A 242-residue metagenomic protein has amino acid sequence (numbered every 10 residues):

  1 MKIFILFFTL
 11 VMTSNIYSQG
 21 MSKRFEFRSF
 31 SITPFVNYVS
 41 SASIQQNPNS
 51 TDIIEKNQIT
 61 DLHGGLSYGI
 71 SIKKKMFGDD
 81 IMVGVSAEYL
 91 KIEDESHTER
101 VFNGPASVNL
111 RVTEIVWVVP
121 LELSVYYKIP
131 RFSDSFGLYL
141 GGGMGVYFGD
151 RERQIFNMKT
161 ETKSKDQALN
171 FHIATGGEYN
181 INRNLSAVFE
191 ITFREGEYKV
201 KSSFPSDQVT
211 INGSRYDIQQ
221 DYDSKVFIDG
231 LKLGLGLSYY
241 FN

Functional and structural regions predicted by a protein language model:
S18-K75, K225-N242: Short glycine/proline- and aromatic-enriched beta-strand/turn motifs that initiate or cap beta-hairpins
R28-F30, L62-Y68, I115-L121, F136 (+2 more regions): Residues that define the transmembrane beta-barrel architecture of outer-membrane proteins
S31, D80-M82, G137-Y139, H172 (+4 more regions): Membrane-spanning beta-strand positions in outer-membrane beta-barrel proteins
I32-S40, V85-Y89, L140-V146, G177 (+1 more regions): Transmembrane beta-barrel strands of outer-membrane/channel proteins
I44-I53, E95-F102, D150-K159, V200-Q208: Outer-membrane beta-barrel translocator domains and adjoining extracellular loop/strand segments of Gram-negative
D52-I59, A106-E114, N157-K163, Q219-S224: Extracellular loop and loop/strand-boundary signature of outer-membrane beta-barrel proteins
K73-Q154, I228-N242: Gram-negative (and chloroplast) outer-membrane scaffold detector with strong preference for beta-barrel transmembrane
I92, I181-N242: Predominantly the C-terminal beta-signal and adjacent terminal strand-loop region of outer-membrane beta-barrel
